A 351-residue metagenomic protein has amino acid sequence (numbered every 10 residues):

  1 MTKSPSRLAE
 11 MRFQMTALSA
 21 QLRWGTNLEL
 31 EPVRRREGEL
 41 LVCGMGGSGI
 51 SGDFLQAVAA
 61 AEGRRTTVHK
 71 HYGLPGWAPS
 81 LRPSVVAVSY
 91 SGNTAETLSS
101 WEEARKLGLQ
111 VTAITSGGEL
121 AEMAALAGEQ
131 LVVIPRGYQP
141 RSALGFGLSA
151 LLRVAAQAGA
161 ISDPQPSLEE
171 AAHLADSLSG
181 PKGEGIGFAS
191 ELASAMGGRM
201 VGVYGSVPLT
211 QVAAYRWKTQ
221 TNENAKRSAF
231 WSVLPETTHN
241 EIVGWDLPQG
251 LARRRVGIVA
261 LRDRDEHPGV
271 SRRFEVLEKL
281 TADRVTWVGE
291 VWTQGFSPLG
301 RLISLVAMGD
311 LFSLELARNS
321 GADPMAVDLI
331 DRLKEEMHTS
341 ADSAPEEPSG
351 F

Functional and structural regions predicted by a protein language model:
M1-R7: Polybasic, low-complexity association/targeting segments
R7-A9, F13-Q14, A20, W24-V33 (+3 more regions): Active-site phosphate/pyrophosphate-binding segments
Q21-W24, A150-V154, V212, E223 (+1 more regions): Short, hydrophobic/amphipathic alpha-helical patches that form generic packing surfaces within helical domains
R35-L178, D263-E266, S271-V285: Glycine-rich phosphate-binding loops that contact phosphosugars or nucleotide phosphates
H69-Y72, R227-T238, W287-F296: A generic structural motif
S84, G145-L152, T219, I242-P248 (+1 more regions): Short, surface-exposed amphipathic charged segments that create phosphate/polyanion-binding patches used for binding
G244-D328: C-terminal active-site/capping subdomain that shapes the small-molecule cofactor and substrate pocket of enzyme
D323-F351: Short, small/acidic-rich helices and loops at N termini and domain boundaries of DNA replication/processing enzymes
